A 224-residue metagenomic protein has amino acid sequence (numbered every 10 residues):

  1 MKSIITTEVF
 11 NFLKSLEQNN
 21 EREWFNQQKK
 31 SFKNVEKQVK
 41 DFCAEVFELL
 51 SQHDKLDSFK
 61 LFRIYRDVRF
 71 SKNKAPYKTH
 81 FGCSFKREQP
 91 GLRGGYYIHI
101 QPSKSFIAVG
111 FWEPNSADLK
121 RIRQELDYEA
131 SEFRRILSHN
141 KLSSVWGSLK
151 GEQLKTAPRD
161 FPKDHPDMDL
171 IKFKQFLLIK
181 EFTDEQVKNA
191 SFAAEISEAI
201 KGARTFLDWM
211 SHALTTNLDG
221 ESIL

Functional and structural regions predicted by a protein language model:
K2-S15, R22, V39-K40, H139 (+1 more regions): Long, solvent-exposed, polar/charged low-complexity segments
F10, K14-I64: Active-site acidic/histidine clusters and adjacent loop/turn architecture that either coordinate catalytic ions
Q28-V35, F111, I122, L126 (+1 more regions): Short histidine-centered catalytic/ligand-binding loop motif
S51-G95: Hydrophobic/aromatic-rich structural module bridging two neighboring secondary-structure elements via a short loop
V68-S71, E88-L92, Q101-F106, S116 (+1 more regions): Short, charged/polar surface micro-motifs in flexible loops or helix N-caps
R87, F111, K180-F182: Short, structured patches in soluble enzyme cores that scaffold and shape functional sites
S103-T156, D160-F161: Compact, glycine/acidic-enriched structural inserts
